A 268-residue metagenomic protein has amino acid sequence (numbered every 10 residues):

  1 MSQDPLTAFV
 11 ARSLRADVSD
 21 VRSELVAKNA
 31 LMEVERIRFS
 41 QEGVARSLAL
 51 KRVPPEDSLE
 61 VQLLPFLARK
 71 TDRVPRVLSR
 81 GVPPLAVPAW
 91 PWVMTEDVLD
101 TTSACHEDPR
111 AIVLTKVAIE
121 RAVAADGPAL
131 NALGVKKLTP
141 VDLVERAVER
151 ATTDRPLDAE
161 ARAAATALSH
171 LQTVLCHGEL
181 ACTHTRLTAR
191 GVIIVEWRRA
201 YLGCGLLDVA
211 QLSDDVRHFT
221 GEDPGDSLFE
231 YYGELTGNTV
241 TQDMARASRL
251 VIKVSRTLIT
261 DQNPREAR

Functional and structural regions predicted by a protein language model:
S2-D17, A124-G178, G237-T241: An alpha-helical support segment within catalytic cores of ATP-dependent transferases
A16-L25: Conserved N-terminal boundary motif of the eukaryotic protein kinase catalytic domain
L25, V53, R198-L202, V216-D223: Short, contiguous acidic/charged loop-to-helix segments that flank catalytic cores in large enzymes
V26, R38-A132: ATP-binding pocket architecture of kinase catalytic cores
V26-V44, R162-L207: Active-site acidic catalytic loop and adjacent metal/ATP-binding pocket of ATP-dependent phosphoryl transfer enzymes
S47, T241-K253: Alpha-helical scaffolds flanking conserved acidic
W92-H106, A124-A125, E145-A151, K253-A267: A glycine-centered beta->alpha junction motif in the catalytic cores of kinase/phosphotransferase enzymes
L206-G237, L250-R268: Active-site activation/catalytic loop segments of kinase-like enzymes and analogous catalytic loops in related
